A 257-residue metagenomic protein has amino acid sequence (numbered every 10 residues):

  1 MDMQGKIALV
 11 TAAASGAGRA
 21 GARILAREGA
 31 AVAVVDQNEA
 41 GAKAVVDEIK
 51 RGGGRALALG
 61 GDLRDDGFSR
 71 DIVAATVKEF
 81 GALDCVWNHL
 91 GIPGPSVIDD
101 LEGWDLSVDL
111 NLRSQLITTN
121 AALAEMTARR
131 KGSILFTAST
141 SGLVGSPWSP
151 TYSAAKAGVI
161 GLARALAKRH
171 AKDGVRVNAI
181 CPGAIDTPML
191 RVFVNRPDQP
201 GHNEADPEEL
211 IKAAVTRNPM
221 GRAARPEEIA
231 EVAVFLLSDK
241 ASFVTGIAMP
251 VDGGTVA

Functional and structural regions predicted by a protein language model:
D2, F80, L116, L123 (+2 more regions): C-terminal substrate-recognition "lid" of short-chain dehydrogenase/reductases
M3-A33: Canonical Rossmann dinucleotide-binding motif of NAD(H)/NADP(H)-dependent dehydrogenases/reductases, specifically
H89-G94: Conserved NAD(P)H cofactor-binding loop of Rossmann-fold oxidoreductase domains
P95-V108, A214: Substrate-binding pocket helix/loop in short-chain dehydrogenase/reductase
T119, A155, A163: Active-site helix of classical SDR
S139: Residue(s) in the substrate-gating loop at a strand-loop-helix junction that position the organic substrate next
A171, R176, V244-G246: Short, small/polar-rich loop/turn modules that mediate ligand/substrate recognition or access, typified
